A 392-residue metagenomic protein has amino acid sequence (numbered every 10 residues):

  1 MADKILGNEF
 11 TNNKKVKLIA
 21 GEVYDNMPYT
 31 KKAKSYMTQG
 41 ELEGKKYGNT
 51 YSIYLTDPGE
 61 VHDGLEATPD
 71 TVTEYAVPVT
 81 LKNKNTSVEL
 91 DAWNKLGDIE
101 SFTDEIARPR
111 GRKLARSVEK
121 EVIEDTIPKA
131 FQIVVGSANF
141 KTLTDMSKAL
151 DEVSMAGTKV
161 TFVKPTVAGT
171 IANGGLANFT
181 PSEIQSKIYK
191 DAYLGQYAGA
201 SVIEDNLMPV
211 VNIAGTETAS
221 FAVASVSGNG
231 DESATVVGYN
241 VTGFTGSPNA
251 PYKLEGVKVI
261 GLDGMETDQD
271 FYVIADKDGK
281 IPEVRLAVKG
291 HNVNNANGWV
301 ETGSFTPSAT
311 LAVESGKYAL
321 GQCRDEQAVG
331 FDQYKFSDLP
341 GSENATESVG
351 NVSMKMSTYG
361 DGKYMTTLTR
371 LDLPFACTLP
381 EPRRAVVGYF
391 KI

Functional and structural regions predicted by a protein language model:
M1-A76, A385, Y389: N-terminal "assembly arms/tails" that initiate or stabilize quaternary assembly in self-assembling proteins
A2-M37, E89-S101, R110, A115-V134 (+5 more regions): Short, Lys/Arg-rich flexible segments
G7-K15, F162-V167, M354, T358-Y359 (+1 more regions): Surface-exposed molecular-recognition determinants
Y36-K46, N139-G169: Short, low-complexity, charged/polar segments at coil/turn and helix-coil boundaries
I53, V77-A138, D151-P165, L254 (+1 more regions): Long, contiguous amphipathic alpha-helices that act as assembly "spine/axial" helices in icosahedral shell and virion
V61-G64, T170-N173, T378-P380: Short helix/loop capping segments that flank catalytic or ligand/cofactor-binding pockets
R108, G261, A275-A385: Internal mixed-charge
G169-N295, I392: Autoprocessing Asn-cyclization modules and mimics
